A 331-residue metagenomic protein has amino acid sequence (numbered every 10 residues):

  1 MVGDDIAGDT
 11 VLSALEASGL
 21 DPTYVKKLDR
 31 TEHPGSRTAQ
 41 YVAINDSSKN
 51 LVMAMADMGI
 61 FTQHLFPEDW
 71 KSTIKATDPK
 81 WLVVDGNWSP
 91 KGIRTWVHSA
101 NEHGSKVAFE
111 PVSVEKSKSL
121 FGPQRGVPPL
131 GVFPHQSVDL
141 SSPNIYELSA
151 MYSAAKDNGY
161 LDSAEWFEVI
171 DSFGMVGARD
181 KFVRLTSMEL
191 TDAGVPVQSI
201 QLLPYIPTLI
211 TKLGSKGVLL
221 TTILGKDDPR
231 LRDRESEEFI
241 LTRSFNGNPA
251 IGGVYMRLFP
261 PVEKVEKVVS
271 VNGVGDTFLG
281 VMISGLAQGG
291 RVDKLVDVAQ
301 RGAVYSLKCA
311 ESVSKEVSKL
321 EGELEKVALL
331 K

Functional and structural regions predicted by a protein language model:
M1-V83, H98, E321-K331: Conserved N-terminal subdomain of the carbohydrate kinase-like
S18-D21, L120-S153, F239-I240, S244-G253: Structural recognition of alpha->loop->beta junctions
K80, D139, P207: Conserved acidic residues
G92-S99, L130, K294: A short acidic, amphipathic alpha-helical/loop segment
A100-H103, G131-S137, L202-Y205: Short, conserved loop/helix-junction motifs that constitute active-site signature segments in enzyme catalytic cores
E102-V112: Short beta-strand/loop segments at the ligand-binding rim of alpha/beta enzyme cores
K116, A154-K331: Conserved phosphate-binding/catalytic region of the ribokinase-like
